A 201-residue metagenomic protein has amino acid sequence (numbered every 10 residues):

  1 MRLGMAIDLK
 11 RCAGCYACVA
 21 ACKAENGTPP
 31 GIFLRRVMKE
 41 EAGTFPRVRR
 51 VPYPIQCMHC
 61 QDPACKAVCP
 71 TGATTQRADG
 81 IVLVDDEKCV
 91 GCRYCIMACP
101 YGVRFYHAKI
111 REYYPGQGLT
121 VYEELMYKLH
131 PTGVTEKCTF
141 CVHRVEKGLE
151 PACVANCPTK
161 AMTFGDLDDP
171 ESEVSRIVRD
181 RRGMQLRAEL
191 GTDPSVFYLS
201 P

Functional and structural regions predicted by a protein language model:
M1-P201: Non-ligating segments of multi-cofactor redox enzymes
